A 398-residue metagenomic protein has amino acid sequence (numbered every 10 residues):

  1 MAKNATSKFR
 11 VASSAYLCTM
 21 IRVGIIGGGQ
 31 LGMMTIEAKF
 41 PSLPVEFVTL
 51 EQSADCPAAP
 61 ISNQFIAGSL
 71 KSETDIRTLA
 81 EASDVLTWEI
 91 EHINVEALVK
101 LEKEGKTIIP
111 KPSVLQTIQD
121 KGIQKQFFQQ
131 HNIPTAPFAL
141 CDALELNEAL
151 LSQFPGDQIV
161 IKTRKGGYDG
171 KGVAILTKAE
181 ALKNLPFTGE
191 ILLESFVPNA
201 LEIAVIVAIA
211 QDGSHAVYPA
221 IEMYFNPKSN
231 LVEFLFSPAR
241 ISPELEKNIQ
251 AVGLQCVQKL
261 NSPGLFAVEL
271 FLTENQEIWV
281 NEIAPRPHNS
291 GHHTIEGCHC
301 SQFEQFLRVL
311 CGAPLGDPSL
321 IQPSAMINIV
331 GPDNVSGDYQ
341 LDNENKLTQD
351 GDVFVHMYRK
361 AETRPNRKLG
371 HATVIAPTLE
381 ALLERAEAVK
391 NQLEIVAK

Functional and structural regions predicted by a protein language model:
K3, T19, R308-K398: Peripheral (often C-terminal) accessory segments that flank ATP-dependent C-N-forming ligase machineries
K3-Q119, I123: ATP-binding N-terminal substructure of ATP-dependent carboxylate-amine bond-forming enzymes
F65-L70, A139-A143, L176-T177: Short acidic-hydrophobic, aromatic-tinged amphipathic segments that line or gate anion-handling sites
E73-E81, E148-F154, K183-N184: Short amphipathic alpha-helix with an adjacent loop that forms part of the alpha/beta core around
K106, F128-I133, R164-G166, P227-S237: Acidic/polar active-site rim loop that often engages polyanionic ligands
K111-G172: A conserved helix-loop-beta module that forms one wall/lid of the active-site cleft in ATP-utilizing catalytic domains
C141, V173-K178, I206-A210, L235-S237 (+2 more regions): Short beta-strand-to-turn element immediately C-terminal to the catalytic PLP-Schiff-base lysine in fold type I
F187-I241, E246-V280, A284-H292, E304 (+3 more regions): Phosphate-binding core of ATP-grasp and ATP-grasp-like enzymes
